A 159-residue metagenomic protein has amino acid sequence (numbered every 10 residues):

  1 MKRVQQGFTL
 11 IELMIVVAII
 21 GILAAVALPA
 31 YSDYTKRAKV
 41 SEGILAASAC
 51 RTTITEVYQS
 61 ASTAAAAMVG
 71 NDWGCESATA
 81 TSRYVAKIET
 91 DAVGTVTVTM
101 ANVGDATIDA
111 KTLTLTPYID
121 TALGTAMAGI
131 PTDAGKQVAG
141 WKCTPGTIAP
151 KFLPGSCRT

Functional and structural regions predicted by a protein language model:
M1, A24-A27, R51, A66 (+2 more regions): Short linear sequence motifs
K2-E42, A46, C50: N-terminal single-pass transmembrane signal-anchor helix
I11, I15, I19-I22, I44 (+6 more regions): Weak global preference for isoleucine
K36-A65, D72: Membrane-proximal N-terminal amphipathic helix
Q59-T159: Periplasmic/extracellular, small/polar-rich flexible segments of pilin-like filament-forming proteins
